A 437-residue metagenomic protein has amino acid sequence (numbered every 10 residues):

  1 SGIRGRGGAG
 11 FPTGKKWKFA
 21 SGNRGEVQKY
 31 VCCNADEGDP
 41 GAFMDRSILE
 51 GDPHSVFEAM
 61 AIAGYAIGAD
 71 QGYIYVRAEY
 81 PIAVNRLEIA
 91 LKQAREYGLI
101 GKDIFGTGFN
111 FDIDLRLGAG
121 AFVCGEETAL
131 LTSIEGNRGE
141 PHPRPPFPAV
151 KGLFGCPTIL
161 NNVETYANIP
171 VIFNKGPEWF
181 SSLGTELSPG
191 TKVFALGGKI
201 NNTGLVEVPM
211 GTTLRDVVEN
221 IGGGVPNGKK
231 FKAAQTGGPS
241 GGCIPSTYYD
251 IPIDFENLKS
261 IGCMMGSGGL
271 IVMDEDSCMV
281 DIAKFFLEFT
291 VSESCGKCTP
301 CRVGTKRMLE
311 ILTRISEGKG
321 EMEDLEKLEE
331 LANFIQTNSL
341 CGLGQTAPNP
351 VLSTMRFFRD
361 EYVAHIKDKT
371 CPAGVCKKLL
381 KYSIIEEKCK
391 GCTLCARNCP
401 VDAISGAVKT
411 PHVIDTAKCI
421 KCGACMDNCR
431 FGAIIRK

Functional and structural regions predicted by a protein language model:
S1-F19, A63, G118-T132, G136-R138 (+2 more regions): Conserved phosphate/anionic-ligand binding catalytic regions in large, soluble enzymes, centered on
G7, G211, C295-C301, C341 (+4 more regions): Short cysteine clusters
V27, V84-M210, G222: Hydrophobic alpha-helical positions that pack around
V27-K29, A35, M44-L49, Q71-G72 (+6 more regions): Ferredoxin-type iron-sulfur electron-transfer modules in oxidoreductases and energy-metabolism complexes
C33-D45, P148-L153, A195-I200, I404-G406: Gly-rich Lys/Arg/Thr-decorated short loops/hinges at beta-loop-alpha junctions or inter-strand turns that position
D52-A66: Histidine-anchored nucleotide/phosphate-binding helix
A59-A61, G211-P226: Short amphipathic, charge-patterned alpha-helical segments
P300-K306, L394-V413, A424-K437: Iron-sulfur cluster-binding cysteine motifs and their immediate structural context in ferredoxin-like electron-transfer
